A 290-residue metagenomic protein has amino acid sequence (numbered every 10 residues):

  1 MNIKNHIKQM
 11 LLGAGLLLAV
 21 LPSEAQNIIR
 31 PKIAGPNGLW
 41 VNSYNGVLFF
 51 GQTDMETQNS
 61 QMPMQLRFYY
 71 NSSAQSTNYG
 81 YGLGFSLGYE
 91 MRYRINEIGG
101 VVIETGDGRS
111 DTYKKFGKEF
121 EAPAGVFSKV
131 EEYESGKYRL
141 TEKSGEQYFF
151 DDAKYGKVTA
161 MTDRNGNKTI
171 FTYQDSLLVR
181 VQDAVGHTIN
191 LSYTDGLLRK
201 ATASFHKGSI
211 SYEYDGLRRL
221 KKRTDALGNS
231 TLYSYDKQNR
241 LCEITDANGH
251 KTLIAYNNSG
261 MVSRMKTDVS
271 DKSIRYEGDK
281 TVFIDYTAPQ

Functional and structural regions predicted by a protein language model:
M1-L83, Y89-M91, I95-V102, G108-S110: Intrinsically disordered, low-complexity segments enriched in small residues
R30-P31, L66, F85-L87, R94-I95 (+1 more regions): Extended charged/polar low-complexity repeat regions
